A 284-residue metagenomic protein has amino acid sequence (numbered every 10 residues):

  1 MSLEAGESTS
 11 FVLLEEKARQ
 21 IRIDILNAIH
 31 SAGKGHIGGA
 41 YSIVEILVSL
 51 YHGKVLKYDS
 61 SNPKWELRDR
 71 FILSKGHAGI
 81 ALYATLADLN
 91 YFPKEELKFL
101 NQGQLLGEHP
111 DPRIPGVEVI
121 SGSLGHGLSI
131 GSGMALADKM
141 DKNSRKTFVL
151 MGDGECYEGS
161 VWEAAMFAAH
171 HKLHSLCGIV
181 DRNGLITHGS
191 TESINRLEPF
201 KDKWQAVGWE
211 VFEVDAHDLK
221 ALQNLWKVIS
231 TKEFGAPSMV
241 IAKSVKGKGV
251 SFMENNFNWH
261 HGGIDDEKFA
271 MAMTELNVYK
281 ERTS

Functional and structural regions predicted by a protein language model:
M1-I21: N-terminal hydrophobic or amphipathic helices/low-complexity stretches enriched in small/hydrophobic/Pro/Gly
E16, Q20, G38-E45, E66 (+9 more regions): Conserved active-site and cofactor/substrate-binding residues in soluble primary-metabolism enzymes
A18-K34, D181-N183: N-terminal capping segment at the start of a domain
I25-A28, Y41-H170: Cofactor-binding active-site loop characterized by glycine-rich and histidine/acidic residues
D69-F71, R145-V149, L176, F234-A242: Generic beta-sheet signal
I80, C156-Y157, L185-I186, K246-V250: Short, active-site-adjacent cap segments at secondary-structure transitions
G116, I120-S123, G127-T231: Thiamine diphosphate
L219, L225-S284: Glycine/aspartate-rich loop-and-adjacent alpha/beta segment that forms the canonical ThDP
